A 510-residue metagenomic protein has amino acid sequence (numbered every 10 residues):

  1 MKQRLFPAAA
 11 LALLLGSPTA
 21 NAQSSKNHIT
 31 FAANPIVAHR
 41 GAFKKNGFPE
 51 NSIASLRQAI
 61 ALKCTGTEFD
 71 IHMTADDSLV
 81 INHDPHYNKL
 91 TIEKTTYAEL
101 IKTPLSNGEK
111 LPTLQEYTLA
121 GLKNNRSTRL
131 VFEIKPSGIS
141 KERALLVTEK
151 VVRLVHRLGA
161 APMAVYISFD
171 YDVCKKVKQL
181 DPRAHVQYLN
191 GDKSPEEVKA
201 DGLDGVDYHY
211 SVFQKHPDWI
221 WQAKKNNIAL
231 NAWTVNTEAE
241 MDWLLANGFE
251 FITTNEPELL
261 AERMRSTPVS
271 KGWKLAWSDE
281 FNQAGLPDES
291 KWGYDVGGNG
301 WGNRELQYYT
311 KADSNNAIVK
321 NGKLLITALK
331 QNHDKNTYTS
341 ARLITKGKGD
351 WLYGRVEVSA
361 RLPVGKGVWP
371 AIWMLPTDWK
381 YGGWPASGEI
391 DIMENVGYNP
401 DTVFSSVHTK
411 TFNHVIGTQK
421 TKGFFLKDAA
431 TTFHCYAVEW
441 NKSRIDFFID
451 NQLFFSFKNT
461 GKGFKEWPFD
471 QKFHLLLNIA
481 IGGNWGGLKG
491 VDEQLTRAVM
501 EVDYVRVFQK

Functional and structural regions predicted by a protein language model:
M1-I29: Bacterial Sec-dependent N-terminal signal peptides
Q3-L5, R40-G41, L343: Hydrophobic alpha-helical segments, especially transmembrane helices and their immediate juxtamembrane helical caps
F6, A42-F43, A61-L62, F281 (+1 more regions): Intrinsic structural disorder/low-complexity segments
A22-K271: Phosphate-group recognition and catalysis centered on beta-loop-alpha active-site segments
S266-K510: GH16 jelly-roll
